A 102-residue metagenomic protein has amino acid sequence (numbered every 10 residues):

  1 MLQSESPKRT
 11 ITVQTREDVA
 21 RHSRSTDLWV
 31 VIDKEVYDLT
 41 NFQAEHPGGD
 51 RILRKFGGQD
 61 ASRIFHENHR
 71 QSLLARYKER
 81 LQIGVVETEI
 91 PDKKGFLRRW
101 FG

Functional and structural regions predicted by a protein language model:
M1-G102: Histidine-anchored, small-residue-rich loop motif
